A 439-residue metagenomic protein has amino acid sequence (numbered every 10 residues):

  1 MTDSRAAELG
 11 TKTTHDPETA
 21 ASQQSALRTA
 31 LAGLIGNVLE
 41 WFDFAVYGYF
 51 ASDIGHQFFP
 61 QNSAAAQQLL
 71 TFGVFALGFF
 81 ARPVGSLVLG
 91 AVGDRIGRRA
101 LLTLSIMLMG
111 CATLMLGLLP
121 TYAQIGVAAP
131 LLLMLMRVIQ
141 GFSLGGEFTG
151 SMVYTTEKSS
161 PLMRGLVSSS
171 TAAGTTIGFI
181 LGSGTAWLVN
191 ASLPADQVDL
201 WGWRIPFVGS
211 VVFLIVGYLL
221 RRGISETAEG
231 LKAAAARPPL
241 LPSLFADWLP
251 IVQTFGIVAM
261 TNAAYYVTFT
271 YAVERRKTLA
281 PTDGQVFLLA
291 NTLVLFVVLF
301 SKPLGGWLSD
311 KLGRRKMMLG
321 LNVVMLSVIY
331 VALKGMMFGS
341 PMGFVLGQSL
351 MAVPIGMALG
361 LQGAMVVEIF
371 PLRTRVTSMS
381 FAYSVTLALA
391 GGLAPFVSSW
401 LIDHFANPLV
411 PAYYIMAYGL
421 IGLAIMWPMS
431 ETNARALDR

Functional and structural regions predicted by a protein language model:
G48, W248-V298, G391-P395: Extracytoplasmic gate region of multi-pass secondary transporters
A51-V84: Extracellular/periplasmic helix-loop-helix junction of adjacent transmembrane segments in MFS-like secondary
G85-R98, S301-R314: Helix-to-loop junctions at the C-terminal end of transmembrane segments in multipass secondary transporters
R95-M107, K311-V323: Cytoplasmic membrane-interface "Motif A"-like loop-to-helix N-cap segments of 12-TM Major Facilitator Superfamily
M107-G126, V323-G339: C-terminal ends and interior cores of transmembrane alpha-helices in multi-pass membrane transporters/permeases
G165-N190, F213, A382-A394: Glycine-rich segments within core transmembrane alpha-helices of 12-TM secondary carriers
G217-I224, A417-R439: Multi-pass alpha-helical transporter architecture, strongest for 12-TM Major Facilitator/SLC carriers used
R315-Q362: C-terminal transmembrane helical hairpin of 12-TM major facilitator-type secondary transporters
